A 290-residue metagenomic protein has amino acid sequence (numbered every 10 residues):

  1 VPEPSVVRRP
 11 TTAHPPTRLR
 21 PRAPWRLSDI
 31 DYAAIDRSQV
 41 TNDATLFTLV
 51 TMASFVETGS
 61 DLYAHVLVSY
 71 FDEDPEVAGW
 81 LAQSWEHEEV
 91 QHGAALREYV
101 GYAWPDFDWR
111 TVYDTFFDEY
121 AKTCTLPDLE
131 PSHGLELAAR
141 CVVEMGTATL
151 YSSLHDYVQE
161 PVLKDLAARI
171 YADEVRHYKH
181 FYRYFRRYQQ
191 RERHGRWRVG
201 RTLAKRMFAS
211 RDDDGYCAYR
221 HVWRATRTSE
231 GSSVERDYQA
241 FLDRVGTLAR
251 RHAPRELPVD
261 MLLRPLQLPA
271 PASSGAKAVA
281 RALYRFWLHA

Functional and structural regions predicted by a protein language model:
P2-A290: Non-heme di-metal
